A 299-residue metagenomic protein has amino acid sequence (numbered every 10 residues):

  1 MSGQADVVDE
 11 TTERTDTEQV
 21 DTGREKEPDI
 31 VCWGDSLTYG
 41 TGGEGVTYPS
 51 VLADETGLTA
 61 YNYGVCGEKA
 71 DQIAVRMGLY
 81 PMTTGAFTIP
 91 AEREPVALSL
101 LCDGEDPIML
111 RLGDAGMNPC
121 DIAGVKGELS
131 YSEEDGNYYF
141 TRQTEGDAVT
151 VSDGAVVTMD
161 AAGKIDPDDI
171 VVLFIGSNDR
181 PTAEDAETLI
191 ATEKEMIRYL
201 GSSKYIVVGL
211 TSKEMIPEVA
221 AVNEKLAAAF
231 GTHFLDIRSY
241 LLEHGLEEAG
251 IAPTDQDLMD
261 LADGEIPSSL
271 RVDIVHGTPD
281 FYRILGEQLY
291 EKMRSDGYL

Functional and structural regions predicted by a protein language model:
S2-P28: N-terminal, intrinsically disordered, polar/charged segments of Gram-positive cell-envelope systems that serve as
Q19-V31, L37, R294, Y298: N-terminal module-boundary/linker segments of secreted carbohydrate-active enzymes
P28-V46, C66-A70: Catalytic nucleophile-elbow at a beta strand-turn-alpha helix junction centered on a G-D-S/GDSL motif, marking
V46-E55, L79-E94, S99-L299: Alpha-helical cap/lid subdomain in secreted, periplasmic, or secretory-pathway luminal O-acyl-processing enzymes
G57-Q72: A short beta-strand-loop structural module common to alpha/beta enzyme folds
D71, V75, Y80: Short, surface-exposed acidic-centric catalytic microdomains
